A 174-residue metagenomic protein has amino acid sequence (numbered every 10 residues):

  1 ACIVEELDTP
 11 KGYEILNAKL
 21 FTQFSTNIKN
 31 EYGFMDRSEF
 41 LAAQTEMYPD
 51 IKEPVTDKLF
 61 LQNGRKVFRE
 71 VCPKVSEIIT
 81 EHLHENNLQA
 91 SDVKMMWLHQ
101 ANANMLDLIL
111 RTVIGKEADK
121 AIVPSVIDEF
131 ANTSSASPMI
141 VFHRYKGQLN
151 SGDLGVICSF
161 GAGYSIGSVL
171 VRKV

Functional and structural regions predicted by a protein language model:
A1-R69, P73, E77, K173-V174: Condensing-enzyme catalytic core mediating Claisen C-C bond formation in acyl metabolism
N17, N27-N30, N63, N86-N87 (+3 more regions): Detector for Asparagine
F68-C72, S76-I79, L83, K94-V174: Claisen-condensing/thiolase-fold acyl-transfer catalytic domains that form or cleave C-C bonds in fatty acid
